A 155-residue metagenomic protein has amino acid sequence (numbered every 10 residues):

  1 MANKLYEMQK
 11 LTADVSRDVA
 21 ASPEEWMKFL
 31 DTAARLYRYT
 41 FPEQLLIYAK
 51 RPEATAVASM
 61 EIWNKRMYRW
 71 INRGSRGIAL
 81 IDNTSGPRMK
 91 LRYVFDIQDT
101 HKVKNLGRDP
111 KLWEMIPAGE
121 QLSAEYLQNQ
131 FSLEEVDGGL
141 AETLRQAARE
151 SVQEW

Functional and structural regions predicted by a protein language model:
M1-W155: N-terminal accessory/interface modules of nucleic-acid-binding and processing proteins
